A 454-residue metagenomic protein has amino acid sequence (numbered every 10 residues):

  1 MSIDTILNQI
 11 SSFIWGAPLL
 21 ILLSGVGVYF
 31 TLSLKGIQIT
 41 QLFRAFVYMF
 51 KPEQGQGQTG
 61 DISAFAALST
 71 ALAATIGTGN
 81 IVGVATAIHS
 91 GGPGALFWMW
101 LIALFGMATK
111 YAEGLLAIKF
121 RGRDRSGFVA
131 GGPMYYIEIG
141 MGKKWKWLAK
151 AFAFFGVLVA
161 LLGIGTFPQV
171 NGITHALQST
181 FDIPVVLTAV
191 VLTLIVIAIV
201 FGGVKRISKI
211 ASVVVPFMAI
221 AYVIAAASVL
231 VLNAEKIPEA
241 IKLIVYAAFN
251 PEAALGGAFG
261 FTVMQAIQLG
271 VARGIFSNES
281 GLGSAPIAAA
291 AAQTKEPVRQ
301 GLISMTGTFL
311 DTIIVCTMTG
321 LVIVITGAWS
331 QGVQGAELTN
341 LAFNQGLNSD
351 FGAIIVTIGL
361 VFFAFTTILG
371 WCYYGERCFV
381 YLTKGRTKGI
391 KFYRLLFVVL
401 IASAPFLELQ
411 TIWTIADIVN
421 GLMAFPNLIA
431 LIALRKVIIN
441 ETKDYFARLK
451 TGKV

Functional and structural regions predicted by a protein language model:
M1-T78, I88-A95, G106, A402 (+1 more regions): N-terminal alpha-helical transmembrane segments of multi-pass membrane transport and channel/translocase proteins
S2-I3, L19, S33-Q38, G79-V84 (+6 more regions): Transmembrane helix-loop junctions in multi-pass membrane proteins
N8, S12-R44, H89-S126, L148 (+3 more regions): Extracellular loop-to-transmembrane helix junctions
L22-Y29, S33-F46, V170-L177, P184-V245 (+3 more regions): Membrane-interface loop-to-helix entry segments
F30-T31, I102-G127, M134, E138-V200 (+2 more regions): Helix-loop-helix module between adjacent transmembrane segments
G36-S63, T86-L96, W100, A108-K144 (+4 more regions): Flexible loop linkers connecting adjacent transmembrane helices in multi-pass alpha-helical membrane transporters
Q56-S90, L116-F120, R125-G140, A151-F154 (+2 more regions): Alpha-helical membrane segments and immediately flanking helix-loop junctions that form or couple to the substrate/ion
E113-R121, R125, A225-L243, P251 (+3 more regions): Extracellular/periplasmic helix-exit of transmembrane alpha-helices
